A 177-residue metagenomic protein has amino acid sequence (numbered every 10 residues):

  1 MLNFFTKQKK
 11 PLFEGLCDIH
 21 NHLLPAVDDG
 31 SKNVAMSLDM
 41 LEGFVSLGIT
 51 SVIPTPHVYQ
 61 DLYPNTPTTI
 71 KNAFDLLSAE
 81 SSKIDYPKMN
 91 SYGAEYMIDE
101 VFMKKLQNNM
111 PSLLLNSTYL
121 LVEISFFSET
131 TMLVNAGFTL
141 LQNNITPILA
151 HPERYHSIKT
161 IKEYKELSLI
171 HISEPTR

Functional and structural regions predicted by a protein language model:
M1-Y86, E166: An N-terminally biased module of ancient metal coordination in phosphate/nucleic-acid-related enzymes
L2, P64-L169: Extended substrate/RNA-proximal surfaces in nucleic-acid metabolism proteins
H20-L24, H151, H171: Histidine-centered divalent metal-coordination motifs
N21, H57-V58, E95-Y96, P152 (+1 more regions): Active-site metal-binding loops of divalent metal-dependent hydrolases
L23-V27, L120-E123, S173: Short, basic, glycine/proline-bearing loop/turn elements
L41-F44, I53, Y92-A94, Y119 (+2 more regions): Generic hydrophobic/packing signal
I49, I145, S173: Short glycine/serine/threonine/alanine-rich loop segments
I170-R177: Residue-level detector of conserved catalytic or cofactor/ligand-binding positions in enzyme active sites
